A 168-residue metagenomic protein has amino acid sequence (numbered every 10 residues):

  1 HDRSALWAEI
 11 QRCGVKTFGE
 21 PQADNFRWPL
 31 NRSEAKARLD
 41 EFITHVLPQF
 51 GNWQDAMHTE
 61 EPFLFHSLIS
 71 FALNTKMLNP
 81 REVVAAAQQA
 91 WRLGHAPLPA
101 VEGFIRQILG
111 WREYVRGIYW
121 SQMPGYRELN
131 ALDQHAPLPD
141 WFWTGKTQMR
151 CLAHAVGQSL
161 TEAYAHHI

Functional and structural regions predicted by a protein language model:
H1-F63: Specificity-determining recognition surfaces
A37-D40, T44-H167: Gly/Thr-rich phosphate-binding loop signature of adenosyl cofactor/nucleotide-binding cores
